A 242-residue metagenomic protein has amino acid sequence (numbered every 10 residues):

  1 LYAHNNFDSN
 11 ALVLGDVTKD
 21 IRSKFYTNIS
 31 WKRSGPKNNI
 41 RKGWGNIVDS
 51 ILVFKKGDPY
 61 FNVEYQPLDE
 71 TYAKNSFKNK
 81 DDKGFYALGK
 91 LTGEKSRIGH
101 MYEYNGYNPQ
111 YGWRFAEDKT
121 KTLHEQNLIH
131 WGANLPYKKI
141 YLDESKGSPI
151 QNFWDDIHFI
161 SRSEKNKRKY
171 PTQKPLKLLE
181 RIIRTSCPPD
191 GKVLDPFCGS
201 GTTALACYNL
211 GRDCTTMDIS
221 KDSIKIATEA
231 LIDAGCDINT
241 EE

Functional and structural regions predicted by a protein language model:
L1-I238: Core catalytic lobe of class I
T240-E242: Long, charged amphipathic helices and adjacent flexible linkers at domain junctions
